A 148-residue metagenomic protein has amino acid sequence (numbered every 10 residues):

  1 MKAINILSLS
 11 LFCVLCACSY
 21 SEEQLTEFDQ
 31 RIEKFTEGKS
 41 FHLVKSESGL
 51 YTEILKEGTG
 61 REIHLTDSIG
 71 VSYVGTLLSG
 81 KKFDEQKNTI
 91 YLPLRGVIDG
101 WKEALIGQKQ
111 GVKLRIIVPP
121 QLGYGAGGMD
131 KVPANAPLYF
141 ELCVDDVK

Functional and structural regions predicted by a protein language model:
A3-I6, A17-K148: Cross-family detector of peptidyl-prolyl cis-trans isomerase
L11-V14: Repetitive helical segments and hydrophobic/amphipathic motifs
